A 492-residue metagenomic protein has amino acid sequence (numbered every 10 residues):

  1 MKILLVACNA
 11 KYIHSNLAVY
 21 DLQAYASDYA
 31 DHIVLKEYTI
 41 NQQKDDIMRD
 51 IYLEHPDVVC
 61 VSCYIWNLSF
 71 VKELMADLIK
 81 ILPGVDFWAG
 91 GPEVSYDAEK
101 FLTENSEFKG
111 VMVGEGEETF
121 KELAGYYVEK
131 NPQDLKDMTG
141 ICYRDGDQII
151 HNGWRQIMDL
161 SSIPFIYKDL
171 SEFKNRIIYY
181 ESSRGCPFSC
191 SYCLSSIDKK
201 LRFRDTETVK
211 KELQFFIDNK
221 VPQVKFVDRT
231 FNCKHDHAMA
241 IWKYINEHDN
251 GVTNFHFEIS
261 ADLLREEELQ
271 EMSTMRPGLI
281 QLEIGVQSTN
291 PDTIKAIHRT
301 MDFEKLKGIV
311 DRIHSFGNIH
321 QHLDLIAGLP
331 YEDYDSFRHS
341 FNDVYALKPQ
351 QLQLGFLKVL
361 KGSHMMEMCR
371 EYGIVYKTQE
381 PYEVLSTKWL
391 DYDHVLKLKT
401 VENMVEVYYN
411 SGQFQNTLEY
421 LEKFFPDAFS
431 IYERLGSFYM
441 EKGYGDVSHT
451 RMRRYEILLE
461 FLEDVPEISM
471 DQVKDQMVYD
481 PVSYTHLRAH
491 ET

Functional and structural regions predicted by a protein language model:
K2, A18, Y25-Q156: Glycine-rich beta-alpha loop elements in corrinoid/cobalamin-binding modules across cobalamin-dependent enzymes
K2-A10: Nucleotide-activated donor-dependent transferases that construct or modify glycoconjugates
N9-K11, I65, S196, T230: Residue-level signal for short, function-critical loop segments
Y12-L17: Short N-terminal binding/cap micro-motifs at the start of the first secondary-structure element
T39, V58-C60, D86-F87, I217-V227 (+3 more regions): Conserved C-terminal portion of the radical SAM core fold that forms the substrate/S-adenosylmethionine-binding
S161-S315, I319: Radical SAM [4Fe-4S] cluster-binding motif and immediate context
S411-S483: Helix-loop elements that line ligand-binding/catalytic pockets
T485-T492: Conserved small/polar residues in nucleotide/adenosyl-binding loops
